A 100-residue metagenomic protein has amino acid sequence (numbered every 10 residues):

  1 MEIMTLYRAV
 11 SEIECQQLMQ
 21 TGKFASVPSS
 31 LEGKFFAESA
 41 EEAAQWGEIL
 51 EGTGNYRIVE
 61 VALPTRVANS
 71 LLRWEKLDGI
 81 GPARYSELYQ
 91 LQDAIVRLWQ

Functional and structural regions predicted by a protein language model:
M1-E14, S26-K34, E38-Q100: Conserved NAD+-utilizing ADP-ribose enzyme module
C15-M19: Short N-terminal binding/cap micro-motifs at the start of the first secondary-structure element
Q20-A25: Short Gly/aromatic-enriched secondary-structure transition segments
